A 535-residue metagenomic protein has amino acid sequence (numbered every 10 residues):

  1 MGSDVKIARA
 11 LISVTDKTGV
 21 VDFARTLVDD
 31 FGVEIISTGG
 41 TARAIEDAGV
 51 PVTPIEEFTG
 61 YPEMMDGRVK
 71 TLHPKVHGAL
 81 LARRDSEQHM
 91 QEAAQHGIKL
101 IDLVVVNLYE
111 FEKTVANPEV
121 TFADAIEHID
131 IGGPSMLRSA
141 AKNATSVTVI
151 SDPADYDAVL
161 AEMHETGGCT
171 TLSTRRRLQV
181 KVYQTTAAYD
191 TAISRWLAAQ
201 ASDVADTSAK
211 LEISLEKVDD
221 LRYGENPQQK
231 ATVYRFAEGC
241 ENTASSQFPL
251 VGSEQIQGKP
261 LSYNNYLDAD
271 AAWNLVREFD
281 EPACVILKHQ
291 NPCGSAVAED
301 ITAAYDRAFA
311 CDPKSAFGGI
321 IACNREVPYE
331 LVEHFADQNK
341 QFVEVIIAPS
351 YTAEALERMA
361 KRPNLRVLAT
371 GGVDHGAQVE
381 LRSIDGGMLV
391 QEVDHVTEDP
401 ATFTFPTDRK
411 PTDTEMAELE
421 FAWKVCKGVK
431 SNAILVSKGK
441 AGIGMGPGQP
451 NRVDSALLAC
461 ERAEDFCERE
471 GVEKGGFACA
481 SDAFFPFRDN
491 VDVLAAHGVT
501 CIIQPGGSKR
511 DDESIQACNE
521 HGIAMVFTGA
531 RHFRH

Functional and structural regions predicted by a protein language model:
M1-F58: N-terminal glycine-/serine-/threonine-rich phosphate-binding loop
G2-I12, V106-Y109, Y189-T191, R195-H535: ATP-dependent carboxylate/acyl-activation modules
V28-D29, E46, D130, A141 (+3 more regions): Anion (oxyanion) recognition and catalysis
I35, V52, V147-V149, V367 (+1 more regions): Hydrophobic beta-strand scaffold residues
G40-F111: Glycine-rich nucleotide/cofactor/substrate-binding loop typically near the N-terminus or early in the first domain
R84-P134, R138-A141, T404-D413: Active-site/ligand-binding-proximal alpha/beta "capping" segment
M136, N143-V159: Mobile "lid/hinge" segments at catalytic clefts and subdomain interfaces of large enzymes
P153-A154, A158-K210: Non-catalytic interaction/clamp surfaces of large macromolecular machines
